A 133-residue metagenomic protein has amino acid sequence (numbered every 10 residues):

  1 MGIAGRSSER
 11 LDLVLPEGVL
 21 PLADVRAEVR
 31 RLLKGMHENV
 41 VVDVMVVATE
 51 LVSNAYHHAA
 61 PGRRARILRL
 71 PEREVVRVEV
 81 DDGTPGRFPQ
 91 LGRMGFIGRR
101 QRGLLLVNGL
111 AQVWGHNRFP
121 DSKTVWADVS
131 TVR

Functional and structural regions predicted by a protein language model:
M1-D12, Y56-R133: Conserved beta-strand-loop-beta-strand hairpin that lines the nucleotide-binding pocket of ATP/GTP-utilizing enzymes
M1-R6, L20, D24, G35: Polar low-complexity intrinsically disordered regions
D12-R26: STAS-typified acidic loop motif
G18, L22, V44, R100-G103: The cytosolic transmitter module of two-component sensor histidine kinases
A23-T49: Conserved short strand/loop->alpha-helix "switch" segment adjacent to the catalytic nucleotide/phosphoryl-transfer site
L32, M36, N54-A55, N117: Histidine kinase transmitter module recognition
V47-A48, V52-H58: Short, well-structured hydrophobic secondary-structure segments
